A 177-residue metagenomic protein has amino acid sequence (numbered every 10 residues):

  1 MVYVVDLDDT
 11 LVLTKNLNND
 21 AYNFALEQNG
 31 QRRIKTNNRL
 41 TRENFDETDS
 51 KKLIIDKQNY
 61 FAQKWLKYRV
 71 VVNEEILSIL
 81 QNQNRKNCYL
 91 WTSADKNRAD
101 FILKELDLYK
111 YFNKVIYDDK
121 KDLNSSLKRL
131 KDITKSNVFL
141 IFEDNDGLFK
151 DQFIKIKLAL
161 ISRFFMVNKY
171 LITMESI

Functional and structural regions predicted by a protein language model:
M1-N38: Active-site neighborhood of HAD-like aspartate-dependent phosphohydrolases
T10, L17, K96-N97, G147: Conserved Rossmann-like nucleotide-cofactor binding loop
N19-N23, R42, K96, D100: An amphipathic alpha-helix signature
A25, R39-T48: Helix-loop "lid/cap" segments that line or gate small-molecule binding pockets
D46-S78: Metal-dependent phosphoesterase signature
W65-V70, S93, Y117-K120: Short, flexible loop segments at the rims of nucleotide/cofactor-binding pockets, characterized by
I76-K104: Substrate-recognition element of Asp-dependent hydrolases with the DxDx(T/V) motif
K104-I177: Asp-based, Mg2+/Mn2+-dependent phosphohydrolase catalytic module
